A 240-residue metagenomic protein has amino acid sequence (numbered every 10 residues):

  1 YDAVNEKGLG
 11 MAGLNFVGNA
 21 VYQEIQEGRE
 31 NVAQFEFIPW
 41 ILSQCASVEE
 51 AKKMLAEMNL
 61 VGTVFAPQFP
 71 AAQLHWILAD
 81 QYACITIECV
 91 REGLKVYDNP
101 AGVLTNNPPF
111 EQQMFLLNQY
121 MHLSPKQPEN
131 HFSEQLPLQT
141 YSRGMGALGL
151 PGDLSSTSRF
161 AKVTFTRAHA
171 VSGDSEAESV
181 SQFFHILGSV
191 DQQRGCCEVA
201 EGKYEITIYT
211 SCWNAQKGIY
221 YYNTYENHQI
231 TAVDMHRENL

Functional and structural regions predicted by a protein language model:
Y1-R29, E57-M58, G62: A contiguous strand-loop segment
G10-G13, I77-A79, T86, C212: Structural recognition of the beta-strand scaffold that forms the well-ordered cores of secreted hydrolase catalytic
M11-G13, V96, Y220-N223: Short hydrophobic/aromatic-rich beta-strand segments that constitute the beta-sheet cores of beta-sandwich/beta-barrel
V17-N19, E92-K95, G102, E226-I230: Short, surface-exposed beta-strand-loop junctions and turns on beta-sheet-rich folds
G28-V64, E176-H185: Proteins synthesized as precursors that undergo proteolytic processing into mature forms
V48, K52-C89: Aromatic- and glycine-enriched pocket-lining scaffold segments that form the walls of small-molecule binding clefts
V64, A71-A72, Q81-A83, L104-L240: C-terminus-biased signal that marks the final domain/tail of proteins
